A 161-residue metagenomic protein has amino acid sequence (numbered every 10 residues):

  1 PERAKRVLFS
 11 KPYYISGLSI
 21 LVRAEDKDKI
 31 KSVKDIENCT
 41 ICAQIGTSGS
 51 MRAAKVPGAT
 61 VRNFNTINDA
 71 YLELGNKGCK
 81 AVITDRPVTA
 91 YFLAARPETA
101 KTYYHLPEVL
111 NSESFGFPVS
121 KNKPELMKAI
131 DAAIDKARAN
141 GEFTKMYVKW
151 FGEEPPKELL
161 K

Functional and structural regions predicted by a protein language model:
P1, R23-A24, Q44-T47, T66-I67 (+3 more regions): Beta->alpha turn/N-cap motifs
P1-D35, T102-Y103, P107-V109: Acidic, polar ligand-binding/catalytic clefts
K5-L8, K34-D35, K55-V56, N68-V88 (+1 more regions): Short helices/loops that flank or line small-molecule/ion binding pockets
S10, V33, Q44-I67, L93-T99: Ligand-binding cleft/hinge of the Venus flytrap
I15-V22, R86, A90-A132, E153-K161: Periplasmic-binding protein-like
A24-D26, C39-T40, I45-T47, S114-E154: Extended ligand-binding regions for polar small-molecule ligands
D28, I45-S48, R62-N76, E113: Short helix-initiation/N-cap motifs at beta->coil->alpha
S48-F64, K101-H105, A132-K161: Ligand-binding clefts/hinges and TM-proximal coupling segments of bilobed small-molecule sensing domains
